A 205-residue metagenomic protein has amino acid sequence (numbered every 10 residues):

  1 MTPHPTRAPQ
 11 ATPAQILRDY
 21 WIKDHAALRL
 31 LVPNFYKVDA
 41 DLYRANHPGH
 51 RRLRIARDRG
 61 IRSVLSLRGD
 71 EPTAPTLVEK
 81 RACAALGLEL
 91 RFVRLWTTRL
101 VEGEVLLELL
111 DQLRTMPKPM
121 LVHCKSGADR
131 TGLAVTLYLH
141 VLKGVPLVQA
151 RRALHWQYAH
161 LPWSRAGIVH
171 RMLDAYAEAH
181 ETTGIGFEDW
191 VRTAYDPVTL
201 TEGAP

Functional and structural regions predicted by a protein language model:
M1-M120, L133-P205: Cys-dependent protein tyrosine phosphatase-like superfamily
C124: Short cysteine clusters
G127: Substrate/cofactor-recognition hotspot
R130: Conserved SAM/SAH-binding loop-helix junction of Class I S-adenosyl-L-methionine-dependent methyltransferases
